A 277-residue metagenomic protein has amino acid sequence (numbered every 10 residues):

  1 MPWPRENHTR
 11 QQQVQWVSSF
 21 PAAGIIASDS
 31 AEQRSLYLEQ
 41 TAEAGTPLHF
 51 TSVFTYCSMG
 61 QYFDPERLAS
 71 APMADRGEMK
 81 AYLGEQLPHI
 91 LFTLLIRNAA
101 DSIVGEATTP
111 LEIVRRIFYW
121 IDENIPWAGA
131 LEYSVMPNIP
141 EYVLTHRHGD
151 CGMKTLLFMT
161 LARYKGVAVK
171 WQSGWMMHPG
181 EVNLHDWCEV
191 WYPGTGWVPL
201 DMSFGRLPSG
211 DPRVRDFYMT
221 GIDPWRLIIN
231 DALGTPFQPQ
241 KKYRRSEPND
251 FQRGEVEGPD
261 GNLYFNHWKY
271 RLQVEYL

Functional and structural regions predicted by a protein language model:
M1-Y62: Intrinsically disordered, low-complexity N-terminal segments that are enriched in acidic
W3-R5, A42, S173-M177, Y192 (+1 more regions): Short, flexible loop/turn elements at secondary-structure junctions
V14-S18, E66-D75, M202-G205: Short intrinsically disordered coil segments
S28-S30, P47-A128, V135-E141, T145: Acidic low-complexity segments
L48-F50, K165, L184, W225: Envelope-exposed proteins and targeting segments
T55, Q172-W175, M202-F204, A232: Active-site-proximal beta-strand/loop segments in catalytic clefts of secreted hydrolases
E106-W187, W191-P193, P208-D211, R215-M219 (+1 more regions): Active-site neighborhood of thiol-dependent amide/isopeptide-bond enzymes
G180-L277: Active-site rim recognition segments
